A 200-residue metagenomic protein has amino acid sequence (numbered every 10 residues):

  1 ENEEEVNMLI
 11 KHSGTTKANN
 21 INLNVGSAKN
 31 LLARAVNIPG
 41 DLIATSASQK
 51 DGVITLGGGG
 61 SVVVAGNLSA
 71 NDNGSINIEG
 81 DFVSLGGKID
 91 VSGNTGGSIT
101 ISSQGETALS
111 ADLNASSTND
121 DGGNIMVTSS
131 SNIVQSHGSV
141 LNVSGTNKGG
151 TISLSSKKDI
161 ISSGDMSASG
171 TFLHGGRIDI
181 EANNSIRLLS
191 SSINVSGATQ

Functional and structural regions predicted by a protein language model:
E1-Q200: Extracellular and secretory-pathway beta-repeat/beta-biased strand scaffolds
